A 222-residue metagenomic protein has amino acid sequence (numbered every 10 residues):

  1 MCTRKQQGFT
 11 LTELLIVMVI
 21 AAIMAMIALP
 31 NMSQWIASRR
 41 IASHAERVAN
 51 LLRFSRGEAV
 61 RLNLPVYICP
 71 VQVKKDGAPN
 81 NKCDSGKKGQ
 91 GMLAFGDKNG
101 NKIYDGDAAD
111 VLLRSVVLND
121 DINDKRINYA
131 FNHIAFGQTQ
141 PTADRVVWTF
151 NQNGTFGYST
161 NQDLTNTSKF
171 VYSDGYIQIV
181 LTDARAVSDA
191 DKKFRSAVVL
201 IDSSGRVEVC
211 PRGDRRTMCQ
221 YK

Functional and structural regions predicted by a protein language model:
M1-A37: N-terminal single-pass transmembrane signal-anchor helix
C2, I27-R40, E46, G57 (+2 more regions): N-terminal helix-rich module
M18, A42, A49: Conserved catalytic core of two-component sensor histidine kinases
L51-F54: Phosphate-interacting basic helix/loop segments used at nucleotide- and nucleic-acid interfaces
